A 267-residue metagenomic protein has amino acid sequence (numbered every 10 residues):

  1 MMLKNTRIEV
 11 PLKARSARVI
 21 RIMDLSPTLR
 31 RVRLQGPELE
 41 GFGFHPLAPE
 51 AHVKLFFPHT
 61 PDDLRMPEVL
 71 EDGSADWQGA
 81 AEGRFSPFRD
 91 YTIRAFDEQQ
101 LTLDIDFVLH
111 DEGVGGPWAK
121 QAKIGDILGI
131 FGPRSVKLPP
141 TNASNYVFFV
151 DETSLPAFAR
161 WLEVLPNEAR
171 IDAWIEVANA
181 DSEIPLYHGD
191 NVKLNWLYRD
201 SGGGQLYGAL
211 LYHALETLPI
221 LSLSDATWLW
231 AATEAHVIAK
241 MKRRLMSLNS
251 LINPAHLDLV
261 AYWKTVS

Functional and structural regions predicted by a protein language model:
M1-S267: Extended, composition-driven regions rather than compact fold-specific motifs
